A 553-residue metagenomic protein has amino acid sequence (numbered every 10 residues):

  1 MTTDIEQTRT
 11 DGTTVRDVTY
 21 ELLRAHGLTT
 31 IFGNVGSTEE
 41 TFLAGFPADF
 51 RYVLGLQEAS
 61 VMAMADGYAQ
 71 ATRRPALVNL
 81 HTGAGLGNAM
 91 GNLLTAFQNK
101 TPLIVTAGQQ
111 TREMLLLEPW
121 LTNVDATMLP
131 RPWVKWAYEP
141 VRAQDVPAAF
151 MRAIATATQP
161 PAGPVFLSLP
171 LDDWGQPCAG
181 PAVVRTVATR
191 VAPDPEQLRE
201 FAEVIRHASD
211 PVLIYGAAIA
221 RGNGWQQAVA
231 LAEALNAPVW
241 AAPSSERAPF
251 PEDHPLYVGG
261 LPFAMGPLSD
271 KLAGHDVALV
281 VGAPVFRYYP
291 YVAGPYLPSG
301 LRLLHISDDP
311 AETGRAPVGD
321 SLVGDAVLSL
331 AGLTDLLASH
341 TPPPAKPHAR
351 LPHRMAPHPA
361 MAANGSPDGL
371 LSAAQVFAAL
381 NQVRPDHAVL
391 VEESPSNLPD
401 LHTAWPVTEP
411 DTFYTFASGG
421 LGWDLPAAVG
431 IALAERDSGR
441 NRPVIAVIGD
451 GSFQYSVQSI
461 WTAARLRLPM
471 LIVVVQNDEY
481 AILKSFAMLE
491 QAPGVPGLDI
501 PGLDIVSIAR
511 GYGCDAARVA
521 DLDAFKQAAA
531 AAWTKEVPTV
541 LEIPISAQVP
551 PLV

Functional and structural regions predicted by a protein language model:
T2-H340, D386, N441, T462 (+1 more regions): N-terminal alpha/beta PP-like core and its mobile active-site loop of ThDP/TPP-dependent enzymes
T2-T14, Q144, G180-A182, G300-S394 (+2 more regions): Phosphate/pyrophosphate-binding active-site segments
V15-T29, N34-T38, F42-A44, L351-G439: Active-site diphosphate/adenylate-binding microenvironment
S60, D125, N223, S372-Q375 (+2 more regions): A generic structural signal for residues located within well-ordered alpha-helices of large catalytic or ligand-binding
A76-V78, L167, L390, F413 (+1 more regions): Well-ordered beta-strand positions enriched in small/hydrophobic/aromatic, beta-favoring residues
T106, M114-T122, F263, S269 (+4 more regions): Thiamine diphosphate
V281, I306-S307, E392, G449-D450 (+1 more regions): Active-site flanking residues adjacent to catalytic metal/cofactor-binding acidic residues
